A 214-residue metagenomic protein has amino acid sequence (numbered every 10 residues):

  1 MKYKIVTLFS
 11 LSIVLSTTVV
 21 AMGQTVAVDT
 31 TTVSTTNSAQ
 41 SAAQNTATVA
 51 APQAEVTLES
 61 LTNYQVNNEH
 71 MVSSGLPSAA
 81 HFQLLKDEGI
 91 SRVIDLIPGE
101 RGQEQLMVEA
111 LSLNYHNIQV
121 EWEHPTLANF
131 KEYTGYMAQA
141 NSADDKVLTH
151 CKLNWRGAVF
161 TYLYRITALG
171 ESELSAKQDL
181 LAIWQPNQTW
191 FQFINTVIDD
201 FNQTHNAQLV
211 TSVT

Functional and structural regions predicted by a protein language model:
M1-F9: Bacterial N-terminal signal peptides that target proteins for export
L8-T18: Bacterial N-terminal signal peptides
A21-V147, Y162-T214: Cys-dependent protein tyrosine phosphatase-like superfamily
H150: Short, surface-exposed ligand- or partner-binding patches at beta-edge/loop junctions that are enriched in aromatics
W155-V159: Glycine-rich nucleophile elbow surrounding the catalytic serine of serine-hydrolase chemistry
